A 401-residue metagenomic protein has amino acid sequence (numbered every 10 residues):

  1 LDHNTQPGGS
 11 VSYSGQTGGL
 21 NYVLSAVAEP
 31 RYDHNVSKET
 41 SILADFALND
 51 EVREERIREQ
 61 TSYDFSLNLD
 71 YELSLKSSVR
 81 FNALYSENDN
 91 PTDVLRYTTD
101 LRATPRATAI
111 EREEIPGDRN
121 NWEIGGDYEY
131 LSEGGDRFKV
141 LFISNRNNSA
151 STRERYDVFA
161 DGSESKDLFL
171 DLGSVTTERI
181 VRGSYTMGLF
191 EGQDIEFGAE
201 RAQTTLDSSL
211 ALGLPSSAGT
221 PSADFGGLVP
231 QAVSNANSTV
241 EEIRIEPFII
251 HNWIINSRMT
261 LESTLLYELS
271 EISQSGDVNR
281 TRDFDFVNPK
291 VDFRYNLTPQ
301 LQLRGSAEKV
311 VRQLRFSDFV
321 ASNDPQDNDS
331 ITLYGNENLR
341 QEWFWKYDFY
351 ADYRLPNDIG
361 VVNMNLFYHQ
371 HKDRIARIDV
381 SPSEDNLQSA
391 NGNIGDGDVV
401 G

Functional and structural regions predicted by a protein language model:
D2-H3, E55-T61, E114-N120, D171-T177 (+5 more regions): Replace "Gram-negative outer membrane beta-barrel proteins" with "bacterial and organellar outer membrane beta-barrel
D2-H3, T17, A28-Y32, Y85-D89 (+9 more regions): Transmembrane beta-strands of outer-membrane beta-barrel pores
H3-V36, L48-V94, P116-S132: Transmembrane beta-barrel wall of Gram-negative outer-membrane proteins
L24-A26, F81-A83, V140-F142, F197-A199 (+5 more regions): Membrane-embedded beta-strand positions of outer-membrane beta-barrel proteins
N35-A44, T92-L101, P105-A107, A150-F159 (+6 more regions): Outer-membrane beta-barrel translocator domains and adjoining extracellular loop/strand segments of Gram-negative
L48-E55, A107-E114, E123, E164-D171 (+4 more regions): Extracellular loop and loop/strand-boundary signature of outer-membrane beta-barrel proteins
S66, D70-N88, R112-G276, N296 (+1 more regions): Face-selective signature of the C-terminal outer-membrane beta-barrel domain
E178-R182, N336, R340, K346 (+1 more regions): Outer membrane beta-barrel strand-and-loop segments of large Gram-negative receptors, especially TonB-dependent
